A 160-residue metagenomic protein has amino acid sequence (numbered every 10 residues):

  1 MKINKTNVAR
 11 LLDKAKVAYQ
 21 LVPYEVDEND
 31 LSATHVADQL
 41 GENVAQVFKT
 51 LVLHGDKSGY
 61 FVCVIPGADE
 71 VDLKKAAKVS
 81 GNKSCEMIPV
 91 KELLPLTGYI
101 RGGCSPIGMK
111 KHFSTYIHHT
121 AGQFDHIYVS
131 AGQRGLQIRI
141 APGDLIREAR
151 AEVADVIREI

Functional and structural regions predicted by a protein language model:
M1-I160: Extended, low-hydrophobicity, polar/charged segments
